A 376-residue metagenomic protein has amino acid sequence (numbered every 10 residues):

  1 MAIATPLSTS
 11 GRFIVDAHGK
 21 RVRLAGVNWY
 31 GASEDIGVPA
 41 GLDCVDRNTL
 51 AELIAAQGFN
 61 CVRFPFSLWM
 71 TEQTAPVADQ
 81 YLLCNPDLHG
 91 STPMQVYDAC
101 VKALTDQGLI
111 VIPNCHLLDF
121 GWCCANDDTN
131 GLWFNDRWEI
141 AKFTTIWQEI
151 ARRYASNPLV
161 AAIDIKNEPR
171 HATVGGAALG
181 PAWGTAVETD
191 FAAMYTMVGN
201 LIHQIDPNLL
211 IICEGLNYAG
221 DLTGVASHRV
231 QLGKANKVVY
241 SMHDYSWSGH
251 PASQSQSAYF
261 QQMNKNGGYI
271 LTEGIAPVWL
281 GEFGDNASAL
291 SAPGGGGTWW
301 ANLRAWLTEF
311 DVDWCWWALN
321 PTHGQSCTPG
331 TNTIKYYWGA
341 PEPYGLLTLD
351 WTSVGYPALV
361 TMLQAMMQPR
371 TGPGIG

Functional and structural regions predicted by a protein language model:
M1-A4, D16-A17, R370-G376: Extracellular cell-wall/glycan-interacting regions and their flexible linkers
A4-S227, A235, H323, P341-W351 (+2 more regions): Active-site mouth of glycoside hydrolases
A25, A161, W279-G281, C315: A short, local hydrophobic-aromatic micro-motif
N28-G31, V38, L42, V239-S241 (+4 more regions): Glycan-binding loop/region signatures in secreted carbohydrate-active enzymes
A32, E168, Y245, V312 (+1 more regions): Residue-level marker of positions within ordered structural domains that often coincide with functionally constrained
S67, G281-G284, W317-N320: Short, loop-centered acidic/histidine patches that primarily coordinate divalent metals
T185-L290, T298-V312: Glycoside hydrolase catalytic-domain groove-lining segments
L290-G376: Aromatic-rich peripheral "rim/lid" segments of glycoside hydrolase catalytic domains that contact and position glycan
